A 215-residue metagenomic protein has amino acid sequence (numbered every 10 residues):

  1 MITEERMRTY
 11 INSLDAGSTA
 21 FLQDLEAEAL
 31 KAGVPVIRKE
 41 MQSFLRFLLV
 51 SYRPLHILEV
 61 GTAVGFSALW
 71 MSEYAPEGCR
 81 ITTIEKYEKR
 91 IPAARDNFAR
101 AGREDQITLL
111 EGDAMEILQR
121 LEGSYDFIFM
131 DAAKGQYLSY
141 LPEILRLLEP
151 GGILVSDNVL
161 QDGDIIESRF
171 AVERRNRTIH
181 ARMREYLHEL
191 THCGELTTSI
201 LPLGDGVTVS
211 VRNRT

Functional and structural regions predicted by a protein language model:
M1-F127, K134-V155, V159-T215: A short alpha-helical cap/connector motif
